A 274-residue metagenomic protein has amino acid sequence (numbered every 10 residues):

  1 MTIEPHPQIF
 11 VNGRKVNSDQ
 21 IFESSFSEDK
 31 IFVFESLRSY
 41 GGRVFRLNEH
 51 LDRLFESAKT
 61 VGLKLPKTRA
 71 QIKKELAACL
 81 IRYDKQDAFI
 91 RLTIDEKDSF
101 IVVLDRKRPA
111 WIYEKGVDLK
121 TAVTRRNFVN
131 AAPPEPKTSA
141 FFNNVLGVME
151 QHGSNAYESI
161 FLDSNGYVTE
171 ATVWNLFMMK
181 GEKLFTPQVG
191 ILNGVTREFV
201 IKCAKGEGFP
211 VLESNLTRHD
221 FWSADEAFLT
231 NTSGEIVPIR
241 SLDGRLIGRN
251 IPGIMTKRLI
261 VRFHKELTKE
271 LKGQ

Functional and structural regions predicted by a protein language model:
M1-A78, R82, D95-Q274: Helix-start/capping segments and mature chain N-termini
R82-R91: Short secondary-structure capping/junction motifs at helix and strand boundaries
